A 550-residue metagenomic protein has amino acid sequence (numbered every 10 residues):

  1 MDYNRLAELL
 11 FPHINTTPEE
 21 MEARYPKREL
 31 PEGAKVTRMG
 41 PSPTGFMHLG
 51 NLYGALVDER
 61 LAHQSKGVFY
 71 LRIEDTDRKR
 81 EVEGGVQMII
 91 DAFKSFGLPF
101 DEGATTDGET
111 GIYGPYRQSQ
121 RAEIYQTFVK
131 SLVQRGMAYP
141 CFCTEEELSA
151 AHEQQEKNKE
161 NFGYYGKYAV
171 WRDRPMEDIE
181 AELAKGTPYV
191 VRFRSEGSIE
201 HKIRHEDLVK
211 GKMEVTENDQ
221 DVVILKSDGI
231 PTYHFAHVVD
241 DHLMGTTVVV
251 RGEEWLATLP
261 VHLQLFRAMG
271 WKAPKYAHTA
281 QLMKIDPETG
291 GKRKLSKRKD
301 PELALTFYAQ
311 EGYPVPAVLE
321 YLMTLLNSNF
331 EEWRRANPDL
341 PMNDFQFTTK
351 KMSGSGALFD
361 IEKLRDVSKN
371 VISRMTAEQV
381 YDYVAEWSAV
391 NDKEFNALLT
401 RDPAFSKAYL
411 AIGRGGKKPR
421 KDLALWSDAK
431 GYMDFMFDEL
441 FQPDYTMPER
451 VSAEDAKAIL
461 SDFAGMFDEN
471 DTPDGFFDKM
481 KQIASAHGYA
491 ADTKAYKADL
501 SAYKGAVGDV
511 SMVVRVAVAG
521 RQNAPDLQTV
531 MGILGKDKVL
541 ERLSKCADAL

Functional and structural regions predicted by a protein language model:
D2-K157, A257-W271, A317: N-terminal Rossmann-like or analogous alpha/beta NTP/dinucleotide-binding catalytic cores that position adenine
P18, F93-F100, V133-P140, H152-Q155 (+10 more regions): A generic secondary-structure signal for well-formed alpha-helical elements
T37-T44, Y70-D75, L243-V249, E302-L305 (+3 more regions): Glycine- and acidic
D58, I89, L132, G136 (+8 more regions): Residue-level signal for inorganic ion chemistry
H63-D77, F235-R251, K272-M283, P525-L543: Glycine-rich phosphate/pyrophosphate-binding loops and their adjacent beta-strand/loop elements at enzyme active sites
Y139-H278, M283-L295, A304, A464-K481 (+1 more regions): Active-site cores that bind ATP or allylic diphosphates and position pyrophosphate for catalysis
G270-R450, A519-L550: Catalytic adenosine-cofactor/nucleotide-binding cores of aminoacyl-tRNA synthetases and other
M480-H487, A491-L534, K538: Helix-rich, typically C-terminal accessory recognition domains appended to large enzymatic cores
